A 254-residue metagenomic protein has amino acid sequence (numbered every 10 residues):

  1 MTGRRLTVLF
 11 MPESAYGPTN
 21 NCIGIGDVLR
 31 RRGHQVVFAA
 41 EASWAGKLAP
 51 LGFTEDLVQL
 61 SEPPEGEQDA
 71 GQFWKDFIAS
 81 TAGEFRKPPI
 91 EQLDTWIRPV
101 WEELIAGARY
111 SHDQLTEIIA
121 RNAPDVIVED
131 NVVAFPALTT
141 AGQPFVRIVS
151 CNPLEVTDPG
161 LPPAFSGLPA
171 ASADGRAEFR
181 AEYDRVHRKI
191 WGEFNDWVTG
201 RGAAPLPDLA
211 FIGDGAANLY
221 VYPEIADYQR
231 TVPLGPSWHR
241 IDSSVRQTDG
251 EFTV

Functional and structural regions predicted by a protein language model:
T2-E62: N-terminal subdomain of nucleotide-sugar transferases
T7, D125-V126, A217: Structural motif
S14-Y16, Q59-P64, S150-E155, V245: Short, acidic/turn-prone active-site loops that include or flank metal/cofactor- and phosphate-binding residues
E41, A181-V254: A nucleotide-sugar donor-handling region in carbohydrate enzymes
L51-F53, A141-Q143, D214, L234-P236: Short, structured coil segments at secondary-structure junctions
V58-N122, A177: Phosphate/nucleotide-donor binding subsite
P64-F73, E155-P163, T248-F252: Short, charged, surface-exposed secondary-structure boundary motifs
W101-A177, I225: Conserved nucleotide-sugar donor-interacting segment of glycosyltransferase catalytic cores, predominantly GT-B
